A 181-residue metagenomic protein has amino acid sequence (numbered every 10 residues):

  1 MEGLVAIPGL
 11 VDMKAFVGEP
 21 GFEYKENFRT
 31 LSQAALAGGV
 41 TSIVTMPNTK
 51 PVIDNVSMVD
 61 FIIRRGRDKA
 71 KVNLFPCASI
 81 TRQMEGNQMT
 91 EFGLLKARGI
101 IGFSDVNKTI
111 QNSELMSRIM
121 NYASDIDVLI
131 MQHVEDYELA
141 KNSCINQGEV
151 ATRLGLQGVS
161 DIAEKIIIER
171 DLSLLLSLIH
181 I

Functional and structural regions predicted by a protein language model:
E2, E23-N27, D54-M58, Q83-N87 (+2 more regions): Short secondary-structure boundary/capping elements
L4-K69: Metal-associated gating/positioning segment near the N- to mid-region
V11-M13, I43, L74-A78, F103-S104 (+1 more regions): Hydrophobic faces of well-ordered beta-strands that scaffold small-molecule active sites in alpha/beta enzyme cores
M13-E26, F75-N87, Q157-G158: Active-site mouth loops of central-metabolism enzymes
F16-G18, N48-T49, C77-Q83, V106-T109 (+1 more regions): Active-site beta-loop-alpha junctions enriched in small/polar residues
V40, K71-N73, I100, D127: A generic structural signal for alpha->beta connector loops
R65-S79: A glycine-rich helix N-cap at a beta->alpha junction
M89-I179: Histidine/acidic residue-rich metal-binding segments in metalloenzymes
